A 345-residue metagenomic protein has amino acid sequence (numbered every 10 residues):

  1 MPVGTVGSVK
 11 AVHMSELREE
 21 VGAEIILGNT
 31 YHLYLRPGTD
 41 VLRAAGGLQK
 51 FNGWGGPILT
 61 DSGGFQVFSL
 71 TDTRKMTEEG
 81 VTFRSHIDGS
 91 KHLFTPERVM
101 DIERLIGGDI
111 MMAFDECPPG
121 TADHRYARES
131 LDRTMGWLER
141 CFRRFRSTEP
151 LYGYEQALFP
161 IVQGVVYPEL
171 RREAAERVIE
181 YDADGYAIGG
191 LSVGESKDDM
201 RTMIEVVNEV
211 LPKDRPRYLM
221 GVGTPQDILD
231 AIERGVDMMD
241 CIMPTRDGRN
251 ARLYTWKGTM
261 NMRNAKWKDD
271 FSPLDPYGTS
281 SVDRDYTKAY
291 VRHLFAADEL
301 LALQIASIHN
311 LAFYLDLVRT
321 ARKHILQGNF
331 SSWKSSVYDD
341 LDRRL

Functional and structural regions predicted by a protein language model:
M1-L151, A265-K268: Non-catalytic, usually N-terminal nucleic-acid engagement modules in DNA/RNA processing proteins
I26, D61, E103, P160 (+4 more regions): Conserved, mostly hydrophobic/aromatic
G38-A45, G248-M262, L315-V318: C-terminal helical cap(s) of enzyme catalytic domains, especially alpha/beta-barrels
R98, I102, E129, R133-R140 (+5 more regions): A non-catalytic, amphipathic alpha-helix used as a structural packing/dimerization or gating element in enzyme scaffolds
G108, E139, R143-R146, E209-P212 (+4 more regions): Generic secondary-structure signature for well-ordered alpha-helical cores
D115-T121, D275-L345: C-terminal extensions of enzymes
G120-H124, R128, G185-L191, L300-L303: Glycine- and acidic
D132-M135, R144, T148, G153-L274: Glycine-rich phosphate/ribose-binding loops and adjacent secondary-structure elements that form binding surfaces
